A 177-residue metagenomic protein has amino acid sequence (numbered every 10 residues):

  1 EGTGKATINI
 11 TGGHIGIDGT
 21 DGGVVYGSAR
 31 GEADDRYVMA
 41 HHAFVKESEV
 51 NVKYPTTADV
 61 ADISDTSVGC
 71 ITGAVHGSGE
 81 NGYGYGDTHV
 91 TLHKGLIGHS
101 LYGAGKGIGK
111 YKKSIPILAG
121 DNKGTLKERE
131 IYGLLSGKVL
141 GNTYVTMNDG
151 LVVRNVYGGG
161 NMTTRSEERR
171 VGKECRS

Functional and structural regions predicted by a protein language model:
E1-N155, N161-S166, R170: Surface-exposed loop/turn motifs in large extracellular/passenger domains
R169-S177: A short, hydrophobic C-terminal helix/tail in secreted or cell-surface proteins
